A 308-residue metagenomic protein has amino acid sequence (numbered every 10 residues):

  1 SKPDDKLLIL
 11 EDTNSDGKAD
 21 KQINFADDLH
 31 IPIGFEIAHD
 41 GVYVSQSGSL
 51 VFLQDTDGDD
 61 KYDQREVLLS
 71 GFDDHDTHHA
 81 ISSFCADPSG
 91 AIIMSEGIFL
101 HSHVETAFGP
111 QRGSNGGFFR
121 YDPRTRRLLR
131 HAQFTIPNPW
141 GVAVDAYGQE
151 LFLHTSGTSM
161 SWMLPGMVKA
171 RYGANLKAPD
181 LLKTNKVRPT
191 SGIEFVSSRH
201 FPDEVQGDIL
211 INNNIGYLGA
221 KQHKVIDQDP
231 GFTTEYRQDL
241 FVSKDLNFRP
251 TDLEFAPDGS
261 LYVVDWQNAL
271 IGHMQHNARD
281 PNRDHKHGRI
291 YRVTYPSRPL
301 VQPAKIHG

Functional and structural regions predicted by a protein language model:
S1-G308: Beta-propeller domains with acidic blade repeats across secreted/periplasmic ectodomains and cytosolic WD/CNH propellers
